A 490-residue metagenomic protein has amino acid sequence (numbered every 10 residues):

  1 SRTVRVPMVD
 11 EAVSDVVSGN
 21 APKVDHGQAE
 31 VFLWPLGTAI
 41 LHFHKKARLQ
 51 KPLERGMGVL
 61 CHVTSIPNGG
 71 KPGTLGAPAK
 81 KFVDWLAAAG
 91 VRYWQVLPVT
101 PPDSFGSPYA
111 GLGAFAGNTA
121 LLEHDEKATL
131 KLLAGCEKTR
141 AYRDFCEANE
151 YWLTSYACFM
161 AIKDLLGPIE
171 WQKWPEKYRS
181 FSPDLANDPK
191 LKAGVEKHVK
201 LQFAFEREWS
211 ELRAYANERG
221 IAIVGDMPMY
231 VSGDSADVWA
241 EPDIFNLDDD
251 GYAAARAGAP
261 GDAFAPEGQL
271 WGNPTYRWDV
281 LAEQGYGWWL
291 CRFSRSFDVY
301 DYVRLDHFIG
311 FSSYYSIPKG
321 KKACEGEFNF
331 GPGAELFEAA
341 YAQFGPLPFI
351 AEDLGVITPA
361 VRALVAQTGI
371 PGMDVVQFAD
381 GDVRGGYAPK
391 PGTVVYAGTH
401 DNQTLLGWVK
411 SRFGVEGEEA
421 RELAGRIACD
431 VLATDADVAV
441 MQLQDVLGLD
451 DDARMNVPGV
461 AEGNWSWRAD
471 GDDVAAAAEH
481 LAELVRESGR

Functional and structural regions predicted by a protein language model:
S1, H42, Y93-P98, V224-G225 (+3 more regions): Short beta-strand segments
S1-E11: Surface-exposed beta-strand/loop patches in extracellular or lumenal glycoproteins
S14-A29: Solvent-exposed beta-strand/loop surfaces of large extracellular or lumenal domains
D25-K51: C-terminal beta-strand-rich structural cap/linker in extracellular carbohydrate-active enzymes
H44-A77, K81-G90: Mature N-terminal, pre-catalytic/accessory segment of carbohydrate-active enzymes
K51-R55, L60-H62, F105-E206, V231-V440 (+2 more regions): Alpha-amylase-like alpha-glycosidases and glucanotransferases acting on alpha-linked glucans and related
A77-P102, R295-Y302, V431: Catalytic domains of carbohydrate-active enzymes, especially glycoside hydrolases
F203-Y230: Conserved, well-ordered alpha-helix/loop/beta-strand core segments that scaffold catalytic motifs
